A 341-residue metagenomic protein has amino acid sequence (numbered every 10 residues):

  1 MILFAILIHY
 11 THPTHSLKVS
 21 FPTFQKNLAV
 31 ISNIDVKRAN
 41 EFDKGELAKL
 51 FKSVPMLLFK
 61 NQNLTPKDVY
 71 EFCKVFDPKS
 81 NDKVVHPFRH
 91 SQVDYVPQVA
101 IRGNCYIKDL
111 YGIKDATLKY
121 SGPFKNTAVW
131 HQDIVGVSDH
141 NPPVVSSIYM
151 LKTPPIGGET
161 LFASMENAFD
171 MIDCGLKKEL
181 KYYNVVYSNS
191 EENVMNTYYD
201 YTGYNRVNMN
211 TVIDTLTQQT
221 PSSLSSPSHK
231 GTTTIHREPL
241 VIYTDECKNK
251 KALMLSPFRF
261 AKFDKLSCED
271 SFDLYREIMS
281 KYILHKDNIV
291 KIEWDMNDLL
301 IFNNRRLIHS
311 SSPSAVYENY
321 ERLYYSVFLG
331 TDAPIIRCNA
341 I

Functional and structural regions predicted by a protein language model:
M1-P13: Cleavable N-terminal signal peptides of Sec/SRP-targeted secreted and luminal proteins
H15-I301, R305-I341: Fe(II)/2-oxoglutarate oxygenase catalytic core
